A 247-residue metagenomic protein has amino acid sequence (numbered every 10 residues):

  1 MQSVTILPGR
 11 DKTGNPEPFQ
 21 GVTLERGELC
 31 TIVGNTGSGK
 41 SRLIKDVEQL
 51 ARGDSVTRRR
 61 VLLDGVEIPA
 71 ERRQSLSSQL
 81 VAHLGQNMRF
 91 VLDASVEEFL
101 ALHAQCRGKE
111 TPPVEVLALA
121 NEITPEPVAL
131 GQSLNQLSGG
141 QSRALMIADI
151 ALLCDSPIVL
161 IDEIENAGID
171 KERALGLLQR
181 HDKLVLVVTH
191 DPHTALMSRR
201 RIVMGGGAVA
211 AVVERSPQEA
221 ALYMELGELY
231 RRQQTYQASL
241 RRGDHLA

Functional and structural regions predicted by a protein language model:
E28, I44-C106: ABC ATPase nucleotide-binding domain signature region
T36: The conserved Walker
S41: Walker A/P-loop
L119-Q136: Conserved ABC nucleotide-binding domain
G139-V159: GG-anchored amphipathic helix commonly corresponding to the ABC/SMC/Rad50 NBD signature/C-loop
V187-H190: H-loop/switch region of ABC-family ATPase nucleotide-binding domains
L196-M204: Conserved catalytic segment of ABC-fold P-loop ATPases
G207-S239: Conserved beta-strand-loop-alpha-helix hinge in the C-terminal portion of ABC ATPase nucleotide-binding domains
